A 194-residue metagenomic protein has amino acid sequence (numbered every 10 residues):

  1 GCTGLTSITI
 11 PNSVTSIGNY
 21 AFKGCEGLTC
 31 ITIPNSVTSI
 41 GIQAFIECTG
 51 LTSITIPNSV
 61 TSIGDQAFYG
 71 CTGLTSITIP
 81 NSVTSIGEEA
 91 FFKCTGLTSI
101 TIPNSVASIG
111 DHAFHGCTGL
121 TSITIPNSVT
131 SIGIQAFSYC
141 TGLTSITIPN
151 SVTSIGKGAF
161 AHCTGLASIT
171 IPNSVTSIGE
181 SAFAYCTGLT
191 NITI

Functional and structural regions predicted by a protein language model:
C2-S16, E26-S39, T49-S62, T72-S85 (+5 more regions): Structural signature of tandem-repeat unit edges
